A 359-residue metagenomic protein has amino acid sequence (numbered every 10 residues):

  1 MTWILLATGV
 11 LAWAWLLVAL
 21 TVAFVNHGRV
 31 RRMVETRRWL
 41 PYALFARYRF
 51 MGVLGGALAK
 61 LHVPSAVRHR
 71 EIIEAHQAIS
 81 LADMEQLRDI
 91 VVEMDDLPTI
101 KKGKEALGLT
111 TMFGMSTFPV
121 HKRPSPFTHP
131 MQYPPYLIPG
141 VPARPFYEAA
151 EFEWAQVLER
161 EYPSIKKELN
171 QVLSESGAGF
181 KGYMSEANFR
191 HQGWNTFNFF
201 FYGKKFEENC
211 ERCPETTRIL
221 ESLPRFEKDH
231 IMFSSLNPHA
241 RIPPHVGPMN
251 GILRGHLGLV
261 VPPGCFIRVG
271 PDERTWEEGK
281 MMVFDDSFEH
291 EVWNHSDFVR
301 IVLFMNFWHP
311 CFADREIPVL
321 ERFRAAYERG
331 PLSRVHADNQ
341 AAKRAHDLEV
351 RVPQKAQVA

Functional and structural regions predicted by a protein language model:
M1-P145: Fe(II)/2-oxoglutarate
E74, L81, Q86-L220: Non-heme Fe(II)/2-oxoglutarate
R225, S235-N237, G247-G264: Short, conserved beta-strand element in jelly-roll/cupin
I242-H245, C265-I267, F284, H290-S296: Short beta-strand His + acidic residue motifs that chelate non-heme Fe in jelly-roll/DSBH and cupin folds
R254-G258, V283, F298-A313: A short hydrophobic beta-strand segment most commonly corresponding to one strand of the jelly-roll/cupin
L259-E278: A short beta-strand-loop-beta hairpin characteristic of the jelly-roll/cupin
T275-E289: Conserved metal-binding segment of the jelly-roll/cupin
F304-P353, V358-A359: Double-stranded beta-helix
